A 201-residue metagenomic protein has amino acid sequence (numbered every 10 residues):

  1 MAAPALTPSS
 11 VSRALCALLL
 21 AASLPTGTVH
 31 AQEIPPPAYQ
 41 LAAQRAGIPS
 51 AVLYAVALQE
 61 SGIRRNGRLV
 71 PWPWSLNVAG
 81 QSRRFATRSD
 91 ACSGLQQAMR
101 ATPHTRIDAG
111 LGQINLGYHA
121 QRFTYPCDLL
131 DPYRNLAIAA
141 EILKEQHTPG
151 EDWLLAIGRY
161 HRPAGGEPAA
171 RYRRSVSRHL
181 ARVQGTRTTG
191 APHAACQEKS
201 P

Functional and structural regions predicted by a protein language model:
M1-P4, K199-P201: Short, intrinsically disordered, low-complexity terminal/loop segments
A3-C16: Bacterial N-terminal signal peptides that target proteins for export
A14-P25: Bacterial N-terminal signal peptides
G27-A31: Sec/Tat signal peptide C-region and signal peptidase I cleavage site
Q32-P201: Catalytic glycan-binding domains that act on GlcNAc-containing polysaccharides
